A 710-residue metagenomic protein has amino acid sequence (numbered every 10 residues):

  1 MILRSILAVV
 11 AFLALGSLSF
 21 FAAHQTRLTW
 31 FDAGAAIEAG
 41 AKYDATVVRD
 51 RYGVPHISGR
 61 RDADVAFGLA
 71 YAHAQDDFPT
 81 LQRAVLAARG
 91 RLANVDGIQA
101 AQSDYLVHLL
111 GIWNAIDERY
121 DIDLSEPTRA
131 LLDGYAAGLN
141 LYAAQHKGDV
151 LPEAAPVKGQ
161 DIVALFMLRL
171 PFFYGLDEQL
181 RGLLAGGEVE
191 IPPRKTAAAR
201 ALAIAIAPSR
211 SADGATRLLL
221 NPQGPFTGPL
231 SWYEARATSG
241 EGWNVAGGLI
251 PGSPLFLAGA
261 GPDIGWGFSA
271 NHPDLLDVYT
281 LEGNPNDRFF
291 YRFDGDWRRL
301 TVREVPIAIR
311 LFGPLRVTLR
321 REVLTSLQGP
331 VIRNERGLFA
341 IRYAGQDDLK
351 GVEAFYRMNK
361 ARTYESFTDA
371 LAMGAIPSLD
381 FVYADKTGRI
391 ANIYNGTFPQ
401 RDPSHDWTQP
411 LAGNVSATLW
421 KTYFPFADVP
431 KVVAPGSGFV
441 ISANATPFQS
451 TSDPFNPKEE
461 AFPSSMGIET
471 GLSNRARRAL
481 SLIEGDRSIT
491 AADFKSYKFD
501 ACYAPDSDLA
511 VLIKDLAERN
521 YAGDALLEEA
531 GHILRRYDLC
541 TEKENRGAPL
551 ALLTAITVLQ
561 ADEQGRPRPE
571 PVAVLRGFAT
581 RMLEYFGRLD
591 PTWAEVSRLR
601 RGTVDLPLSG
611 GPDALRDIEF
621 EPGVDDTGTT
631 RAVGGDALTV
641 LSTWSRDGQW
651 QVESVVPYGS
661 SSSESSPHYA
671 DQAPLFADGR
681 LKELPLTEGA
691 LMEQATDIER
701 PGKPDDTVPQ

Functional and structural regions predicted by a protein language model:
I2-D515, N520-G523, H532-Q710: C-terminal/peripheral segments of proteins
